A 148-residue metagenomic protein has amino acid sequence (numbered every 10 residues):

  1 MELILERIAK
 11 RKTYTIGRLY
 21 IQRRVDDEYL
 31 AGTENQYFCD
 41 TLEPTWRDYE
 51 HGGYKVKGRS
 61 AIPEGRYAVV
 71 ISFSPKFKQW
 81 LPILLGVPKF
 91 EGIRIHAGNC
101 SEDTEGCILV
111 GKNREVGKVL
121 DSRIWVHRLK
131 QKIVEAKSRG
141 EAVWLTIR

Functional and structural regions predicted by a protein language model:
M1-V143: Cell wall/extracellular polymer interaction/catalysis modules
W144-R148: Low-complexity intrinsically disordered segments
